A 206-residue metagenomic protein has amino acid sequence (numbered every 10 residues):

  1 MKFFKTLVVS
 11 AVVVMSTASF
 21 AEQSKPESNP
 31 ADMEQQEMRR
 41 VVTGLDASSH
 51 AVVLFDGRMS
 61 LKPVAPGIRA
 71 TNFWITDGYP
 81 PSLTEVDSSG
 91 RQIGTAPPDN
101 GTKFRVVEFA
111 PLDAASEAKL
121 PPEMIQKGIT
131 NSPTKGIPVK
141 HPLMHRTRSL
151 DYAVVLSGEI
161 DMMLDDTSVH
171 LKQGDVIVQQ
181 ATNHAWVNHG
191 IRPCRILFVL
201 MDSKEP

Functional and structural regions predicted by a protein language model:
K2-A21: Gram-negative bacterial Sec-dependent N-terminal signal peptides
K25, N29-E34, R39-V41, L45 (+3 more regions): Double-stranded beta-helix
R58-D77: Short, surface-exposed, low-complexity cationic segments
R58-S60, R105-T147, Q180-N183, D202-K204: Conserved short histidine dyad/triad with adjacent acidic residue
T102, A110, A114, E159-D161 (+2 more regions): Ligand-binding loop in jelly-roll beta-barrel domains
P138-H141, H145-T147, Y152-Q173: A short beta-strand-loop-beta hairpin characteristic of the jelly-roll/cupin
